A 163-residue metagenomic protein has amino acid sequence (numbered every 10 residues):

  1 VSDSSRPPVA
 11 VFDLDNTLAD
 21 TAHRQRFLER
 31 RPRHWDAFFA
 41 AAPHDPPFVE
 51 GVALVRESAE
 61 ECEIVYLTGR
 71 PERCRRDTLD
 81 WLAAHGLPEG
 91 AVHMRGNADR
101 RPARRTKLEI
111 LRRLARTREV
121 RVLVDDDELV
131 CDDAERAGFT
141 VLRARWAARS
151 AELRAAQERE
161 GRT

Functional and structural regions predicted by a protein language model:
S2-R101: Alpha-helical substrate-recognition element adjacent to the catalytic core
S5, E61, L114-V120: Glycine-rich phosphate-binding loop signature in dinucleotide/nucleotide-binding domains
F38-P46, A148-T163: A short, conserved beta-to-alpha structural element at the edge of catalytic cores that scaffolds binding
R76-D80, T106, R136: Generic recognition of short, well-ordered alpha-helical segments
W81, T106-K107, A156-G161: Short low-complexity, flexible loop/linker segments enriched in glycine and/or proline with clustered acidic
P102-A115: Short loop-to-alpha-helix "cap/lid" segments that border enzyme active sites across diverse enzyme classes
L111, R118-E158: Acidic, Mg2+-coordinating phosphoryl-transfer loop and its flanking beta/alpha structural elements, shared across
